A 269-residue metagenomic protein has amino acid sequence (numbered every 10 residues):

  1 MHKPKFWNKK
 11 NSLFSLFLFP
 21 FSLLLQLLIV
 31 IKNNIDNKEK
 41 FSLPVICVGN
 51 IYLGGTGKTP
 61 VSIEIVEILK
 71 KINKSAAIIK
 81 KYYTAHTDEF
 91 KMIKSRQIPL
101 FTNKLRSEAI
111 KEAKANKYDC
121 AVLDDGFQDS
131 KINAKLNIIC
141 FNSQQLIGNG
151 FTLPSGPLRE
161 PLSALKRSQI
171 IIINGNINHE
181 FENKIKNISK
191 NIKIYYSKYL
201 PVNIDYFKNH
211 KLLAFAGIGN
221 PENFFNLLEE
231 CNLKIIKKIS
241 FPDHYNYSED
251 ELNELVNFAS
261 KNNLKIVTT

Functional and structural regions predicted by a protein language model:
H2-P44: A transmembrane-helix-recognition feature enriched in membrane-embedded lipid enzymes and envelope glyco-/phospholipid
L24, T59, I93, D124 (+3 more regions): Residue-level signal for inorganic ion chemistry
V30-A85: Walker A (P-loop) phosphate-binding motif
A77-I79, I139, K211-F215, K265: Conserved beta-strand elements of the Class I
T84-S189: Phosphate/Mg2+-binding loops and adjacent switch elements in nucleotide/diphosphate-handling enzyme cores
I170-H179, S197-V202, F215-N220, P242-Y247 (+1 more regions): G-domain G4 guanine-recognition motif of GTPases
F207-E249: Redox- and metal-dependent alpha/beta enzyme cores, enriched for Fe-S-associated oxidoreductases and cofactor-handling
N246-N262: A short, acidic, amphipathic alpha-helical segment used as a generic capping/interface helix at domain edges
